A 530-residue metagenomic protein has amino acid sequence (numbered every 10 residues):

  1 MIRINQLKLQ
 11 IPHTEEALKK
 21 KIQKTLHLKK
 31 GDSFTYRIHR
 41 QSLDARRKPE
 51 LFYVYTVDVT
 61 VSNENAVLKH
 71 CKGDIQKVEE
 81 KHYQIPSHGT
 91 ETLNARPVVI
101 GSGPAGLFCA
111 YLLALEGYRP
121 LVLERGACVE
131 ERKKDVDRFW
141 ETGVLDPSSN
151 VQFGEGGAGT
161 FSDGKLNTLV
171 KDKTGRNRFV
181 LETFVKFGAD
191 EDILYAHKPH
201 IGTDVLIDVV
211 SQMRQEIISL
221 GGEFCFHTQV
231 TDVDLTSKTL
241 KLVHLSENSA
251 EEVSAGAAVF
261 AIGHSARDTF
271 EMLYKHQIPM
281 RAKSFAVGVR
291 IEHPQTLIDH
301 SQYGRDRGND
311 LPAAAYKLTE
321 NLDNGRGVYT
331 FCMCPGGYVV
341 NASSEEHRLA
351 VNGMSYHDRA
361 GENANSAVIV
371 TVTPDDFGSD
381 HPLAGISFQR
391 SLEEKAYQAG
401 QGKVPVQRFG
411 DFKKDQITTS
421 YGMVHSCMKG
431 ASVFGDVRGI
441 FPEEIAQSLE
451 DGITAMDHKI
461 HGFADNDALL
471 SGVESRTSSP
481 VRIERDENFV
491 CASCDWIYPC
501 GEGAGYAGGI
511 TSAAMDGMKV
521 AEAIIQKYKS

Functional and structural regions predicted by a protein language model:
M1-Y53, V57-S530: Residues forming the flavin
